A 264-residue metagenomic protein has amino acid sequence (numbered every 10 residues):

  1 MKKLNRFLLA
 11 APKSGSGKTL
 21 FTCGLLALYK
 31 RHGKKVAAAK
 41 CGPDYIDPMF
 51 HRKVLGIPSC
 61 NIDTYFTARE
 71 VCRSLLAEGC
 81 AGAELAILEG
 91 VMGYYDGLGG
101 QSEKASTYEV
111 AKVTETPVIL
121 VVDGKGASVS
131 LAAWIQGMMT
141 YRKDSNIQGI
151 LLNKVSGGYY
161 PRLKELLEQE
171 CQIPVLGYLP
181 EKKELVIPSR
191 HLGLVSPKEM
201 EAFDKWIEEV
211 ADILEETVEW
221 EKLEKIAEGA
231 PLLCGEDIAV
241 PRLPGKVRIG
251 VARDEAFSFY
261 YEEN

Functional and structural regions predicted by a protein language model:
K2-L20, L26-T114, V122-G149, K154 (+1 more regions): ATP-dependent carboxylate-amine ligase catalytic core
K2-N5, R242-R248: A short, charged/proline- and glycine-enriched loop that marks the coil->beta-strand transition at the N-terminal
I46, Y95, K183, A256-F259: Short, acidic Gly/Pro/Ser/Thr-rich loop/turn segments
V118-V121, L176-Y178: Short hydrophobic alpha-helical runs that function as membrane-insertion/retention elements
S128-V240: Internal gly/pro-rich beta-alpha loop/helix module that stabilizes soluble enzyme cofactors or their anionic handles
V247, V251-N264: Glycine-rich phosphate/diphosphate-binding loop of Rossmann-like nucleotide-binding domains
